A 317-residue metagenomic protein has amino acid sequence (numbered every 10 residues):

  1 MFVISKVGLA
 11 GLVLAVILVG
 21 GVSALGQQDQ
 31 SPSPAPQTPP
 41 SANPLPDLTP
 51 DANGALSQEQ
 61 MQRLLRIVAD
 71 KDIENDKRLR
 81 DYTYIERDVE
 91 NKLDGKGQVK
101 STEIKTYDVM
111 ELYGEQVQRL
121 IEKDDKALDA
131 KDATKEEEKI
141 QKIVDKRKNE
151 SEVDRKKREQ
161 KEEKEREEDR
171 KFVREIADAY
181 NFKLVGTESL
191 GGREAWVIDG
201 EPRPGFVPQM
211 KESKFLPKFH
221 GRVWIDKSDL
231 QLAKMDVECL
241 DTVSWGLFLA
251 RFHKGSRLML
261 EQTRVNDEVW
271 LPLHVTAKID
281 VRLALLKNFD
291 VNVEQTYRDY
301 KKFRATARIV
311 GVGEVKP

Functional and structural regions predicted by a protein language model:
M1-L12: Bacterial N-terminal signal peptides that target proteins for export
V3, G20, A35-T38: Intrinsic low-complexity, intrinsically disordered segments enriched in polar/basic residues
A10-G21: Bacterial N-terminal signal peptides
V22-G26: Hydrophobic single-pass membrane-insertion segments
Q27-H220, K227-A233, E238-S256, E261-H274 (+1 more regions): Structured extracytoplasmic
